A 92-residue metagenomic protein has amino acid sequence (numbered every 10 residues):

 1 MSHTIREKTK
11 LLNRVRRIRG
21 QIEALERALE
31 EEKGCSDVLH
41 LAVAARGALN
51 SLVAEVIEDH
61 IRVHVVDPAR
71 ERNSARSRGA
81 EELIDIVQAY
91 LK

Functional and structural regions predicted by a protein language model:
M1-K92: Solvent-exposed interaction patches of small proteins and small membrane subunits
